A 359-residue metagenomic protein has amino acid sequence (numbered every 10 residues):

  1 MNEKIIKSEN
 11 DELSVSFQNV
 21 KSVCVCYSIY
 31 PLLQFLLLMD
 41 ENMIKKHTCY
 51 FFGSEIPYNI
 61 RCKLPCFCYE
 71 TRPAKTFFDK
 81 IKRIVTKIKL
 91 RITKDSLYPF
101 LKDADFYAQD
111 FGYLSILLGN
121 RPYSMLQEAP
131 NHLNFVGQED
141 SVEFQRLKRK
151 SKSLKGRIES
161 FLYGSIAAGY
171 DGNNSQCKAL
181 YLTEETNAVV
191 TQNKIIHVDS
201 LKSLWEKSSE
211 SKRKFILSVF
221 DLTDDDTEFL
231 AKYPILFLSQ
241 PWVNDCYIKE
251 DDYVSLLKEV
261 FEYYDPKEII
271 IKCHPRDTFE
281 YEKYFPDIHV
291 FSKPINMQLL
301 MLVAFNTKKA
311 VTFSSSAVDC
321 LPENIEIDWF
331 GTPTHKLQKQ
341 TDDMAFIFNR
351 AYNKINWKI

Functional and structural regions predicted by a protein language model:
S8-M43, P234-S239, V254-F261: N-terminal beta-strand-loop-alpha-helix module at the start of alpha/beta ligand-binding or catalytic domains
V15-Y27, C49-F51, K102-Q109, E228-N244 (+1 more regions): Short hydrophobic beta-strand segments
V23-Y170, A317-D319: Active-site and donor-binding regions of nucleotide-sugar-utilizing enzymes
C68-T71, H289-I295, F346-I359: Short acidic-hydrophobic, aromatic-tinged amphipathic segments that line or gate anion-handling sites
D140-Y233: A nucleotide-sugar donor-handling region in carbohydrate enzymes
F215-D224, I235-C273, D277: Conserved catalytic-core segment of nucleotide-activated headgroup transferases in glycan assembly
R276-E323: Donor nucleotide-activated moiety binding/catalytic core segment of transferases that use nucleotide-activated donors
D319-I359: Catalytic binding pocket for nucleotide-activated donors in carbohydrate/polymer assembly enzymes
